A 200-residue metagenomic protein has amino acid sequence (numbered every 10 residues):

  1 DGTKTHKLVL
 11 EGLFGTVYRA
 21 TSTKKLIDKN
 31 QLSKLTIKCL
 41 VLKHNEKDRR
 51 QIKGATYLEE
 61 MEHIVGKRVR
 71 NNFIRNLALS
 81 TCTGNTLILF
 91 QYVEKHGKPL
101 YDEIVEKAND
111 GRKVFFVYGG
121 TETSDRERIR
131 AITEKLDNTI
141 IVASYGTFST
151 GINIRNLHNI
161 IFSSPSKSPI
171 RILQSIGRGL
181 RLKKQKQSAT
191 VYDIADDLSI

Functional and structural regions predicted by a protein language model:
D1-K38: Post-DEXD/H (motif II) to motif III coupling segment of the RecA-like Helicase ATP-binding lobe
K4-K7, T121-R130, P169-G177: Short, charged, surface-exposed secondary-structure boundary motifs
F14-V17, S33-T36, D110-K113, R155-N159 (+1 more regions): Short glycine-/polar-rich loops that comprise or flank the Walker A/P-loop and associated switch/sensor motifs
R49-N109: Conserved interdomain hinge at the start of the Helicase C-terminal
L87, P99, R112-F148: Conserved helicase ATPase core of P-loop NTP-dependent helicases/translocases
L87-Q91, V117, S163, I194: Short hydrophobic segments within beta-strands
V142-A143, I152-P165, Q174, T190-D193: A short beta-strand element within the Helicase C-terminal
R178-I200: Conserved segment of the helicase C-terminal RecA-like domain
